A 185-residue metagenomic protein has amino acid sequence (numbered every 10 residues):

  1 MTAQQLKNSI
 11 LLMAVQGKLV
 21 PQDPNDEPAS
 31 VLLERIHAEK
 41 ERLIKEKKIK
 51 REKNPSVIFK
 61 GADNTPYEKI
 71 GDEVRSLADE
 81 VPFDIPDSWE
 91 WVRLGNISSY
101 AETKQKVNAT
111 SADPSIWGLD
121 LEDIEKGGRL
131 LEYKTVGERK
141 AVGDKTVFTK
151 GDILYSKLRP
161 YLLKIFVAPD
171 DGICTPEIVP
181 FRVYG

Functional and structural regions predicted by a protein language model:
M1, Q5-L6, V31, S76 (+4 more regions): Generic recognition of stable, solvent-exposed alpha-helical segments in well-folded globular domains
T2-Q4, M13-Q16, F83-V92, I178-G185: Proline-centric
Q5, S9, M13, R35 (+5 more regions): Generic, well-ordered alpha-helical scaffold segments in large soluble proteins
Q5-K7, V15, A112-D113, F148-K150 (+1 more regions): Short, well-ordered loop/turn elements at secondary-structure boundaries
L6-V74, A78-E80: Extended, domain-scale alpha-helical bundle/helix-rich regions
S9, K18-V20, S76-Q105: Non-catalytic DNA-recognition/assembly elements of restriction-modification systems
P66-R75, G95, V107-K140: DNA target-recognition patches
G143-T146, K150-G185: A short beta-sheet element
